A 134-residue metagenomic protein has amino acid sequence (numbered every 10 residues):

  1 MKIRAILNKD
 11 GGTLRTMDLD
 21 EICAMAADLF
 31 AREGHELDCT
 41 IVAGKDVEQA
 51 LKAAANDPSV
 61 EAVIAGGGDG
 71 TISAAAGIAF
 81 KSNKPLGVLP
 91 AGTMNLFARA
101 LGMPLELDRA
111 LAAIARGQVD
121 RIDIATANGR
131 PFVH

Functional and structural regions predicted by a protein language model:
M1-V63, S73, G77, R109-A112: ATP/NTP phosphate-donor binding region
R4-I6, A24-M25, E33, V42 (+3 more regions): Catalytic core of DAGKc-family lipid kinases
K9, G66-G68, L89-A91: Glycine-rich beta-strand-to-loop/alpha-helix junction loops that act as flexible
G70-I72, V133: Glycine-rich nucleotide phosphate-binding loop and flanking beta-alpha elements of Rossmann-like dinucleotide-binding
